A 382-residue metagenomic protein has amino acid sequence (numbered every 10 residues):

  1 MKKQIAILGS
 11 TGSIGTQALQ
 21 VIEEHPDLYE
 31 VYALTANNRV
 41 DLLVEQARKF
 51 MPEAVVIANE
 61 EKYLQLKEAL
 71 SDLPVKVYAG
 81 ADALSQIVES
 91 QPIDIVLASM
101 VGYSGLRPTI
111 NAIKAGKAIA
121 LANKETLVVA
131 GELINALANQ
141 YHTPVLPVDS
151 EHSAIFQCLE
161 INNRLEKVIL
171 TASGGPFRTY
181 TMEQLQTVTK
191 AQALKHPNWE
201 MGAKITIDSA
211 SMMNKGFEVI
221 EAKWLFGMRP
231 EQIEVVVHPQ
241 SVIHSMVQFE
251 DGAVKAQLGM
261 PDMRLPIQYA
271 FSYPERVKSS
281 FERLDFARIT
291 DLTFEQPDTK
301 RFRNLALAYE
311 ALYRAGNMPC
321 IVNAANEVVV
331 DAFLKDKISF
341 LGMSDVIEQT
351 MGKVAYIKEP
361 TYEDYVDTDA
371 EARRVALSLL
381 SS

Functional and structural regions predicted by a protein language model:
M1-S382: Catalytic, metal-anchored helix/loop core of enzyme active sites in primary metabolism
